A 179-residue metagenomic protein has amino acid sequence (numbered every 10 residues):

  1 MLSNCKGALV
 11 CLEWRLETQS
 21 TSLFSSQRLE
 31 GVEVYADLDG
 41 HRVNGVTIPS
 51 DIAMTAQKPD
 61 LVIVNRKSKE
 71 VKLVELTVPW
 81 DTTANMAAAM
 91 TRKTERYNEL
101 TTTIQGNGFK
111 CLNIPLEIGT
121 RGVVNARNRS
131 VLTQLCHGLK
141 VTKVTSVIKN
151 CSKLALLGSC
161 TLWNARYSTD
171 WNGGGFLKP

Functional and structural regions predicted by a protein language model:
M1-N4: A helix-boundary/hinge signal
K6, E75, N98-T102, T133-C136: Amphipathic alpha-helical interaction motifs in eukaryotic regulatory proteins
G7-L76, R96: Active-site metal-binding core of divalent-cation-utilizing nuclease and nuclease-like domains
S26, E30, S50-A53, R66 (+3 more regions): Short amphipathic alpha-helical molecular recognition features
K58, E70, E75-R92, I118-T120: Short beta-strand-loop-alpha-helix junction that forms the active-site gateway of nucleic-acid-processing nucleases
K93-F109: Metal-dependent nuclease catalytic cores in nucleic-acid-processing enzymes, especially RNase H-like/related
C111-P179: Domain-level recognition of nuclease-like catalytic cores that cleave nucleotide substrates
